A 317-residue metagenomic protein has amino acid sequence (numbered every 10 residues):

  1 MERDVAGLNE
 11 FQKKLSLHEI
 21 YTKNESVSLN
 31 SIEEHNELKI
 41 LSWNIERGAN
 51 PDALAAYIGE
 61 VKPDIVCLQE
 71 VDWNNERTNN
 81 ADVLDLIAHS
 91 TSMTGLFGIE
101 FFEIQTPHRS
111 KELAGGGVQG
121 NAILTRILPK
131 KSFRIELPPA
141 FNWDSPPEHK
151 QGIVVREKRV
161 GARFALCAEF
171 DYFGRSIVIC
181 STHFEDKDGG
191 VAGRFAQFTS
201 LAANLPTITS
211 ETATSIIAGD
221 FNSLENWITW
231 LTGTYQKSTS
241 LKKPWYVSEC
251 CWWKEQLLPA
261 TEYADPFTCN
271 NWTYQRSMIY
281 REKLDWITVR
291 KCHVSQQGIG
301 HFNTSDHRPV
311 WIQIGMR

Functional and structural regions predicted by a protein language model:
M1-I65, H89, T94-G98, F102-R317: Active-site regions of metal-assisted phosphoester/phosphodiester hydrolases, unifying DNase/endonuclease modules
N50, N79-N80: Residue-level preference for nonpolar/small residues embedded in alpha-helices
E70-R77: Active-site neighborhood of divalent metal-dependent phosphoester/pyrophosphate hydrolases
T78-N79, T106: Short, flexible, glycine-rich and Lys/Arg-enriched loop motifs at helix boundaries that contact anionic partners
N80-D82, L137-P138: "Short basic amphipathic alpha-helical interaction patches in structured regions
D85: Active-site phosphate/pyrophosphate- and oxyanion-stabilizing loops and adjacent acidic/basic residues in soluble
